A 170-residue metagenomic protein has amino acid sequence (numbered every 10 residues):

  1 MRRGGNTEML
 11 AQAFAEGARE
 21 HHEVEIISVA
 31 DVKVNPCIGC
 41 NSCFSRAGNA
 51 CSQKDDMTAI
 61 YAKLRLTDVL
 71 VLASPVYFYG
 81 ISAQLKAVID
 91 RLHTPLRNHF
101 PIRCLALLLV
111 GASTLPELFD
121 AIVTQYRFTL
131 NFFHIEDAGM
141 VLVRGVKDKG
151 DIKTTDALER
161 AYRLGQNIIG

Functional and structural regions predicted by a protein language model:
M1-A73, Y79-T94, K153-G170: N-terminal beta1-alpha1-beta2 submodule of the flavodoxin-like/Rossmannoid cofactor-binding fold
M1-G4, V76-Y79, A112-P116, V146-K149: Short histidine/acidic/glycine/proline-rich micro-motifs that form metal- and phosphate-coordinating active-site loops
V29-V32, C104, V141-V143: A short, structured active-site edge motif that brings together acidic residues
A83, T94-M140: Short, glycine-/small-residue-rich phosphate/pyrophosphate-handling segment
L130-G170: Glycine-rich phosphate/pyrophosphate-binding loop and the adjoining helix
